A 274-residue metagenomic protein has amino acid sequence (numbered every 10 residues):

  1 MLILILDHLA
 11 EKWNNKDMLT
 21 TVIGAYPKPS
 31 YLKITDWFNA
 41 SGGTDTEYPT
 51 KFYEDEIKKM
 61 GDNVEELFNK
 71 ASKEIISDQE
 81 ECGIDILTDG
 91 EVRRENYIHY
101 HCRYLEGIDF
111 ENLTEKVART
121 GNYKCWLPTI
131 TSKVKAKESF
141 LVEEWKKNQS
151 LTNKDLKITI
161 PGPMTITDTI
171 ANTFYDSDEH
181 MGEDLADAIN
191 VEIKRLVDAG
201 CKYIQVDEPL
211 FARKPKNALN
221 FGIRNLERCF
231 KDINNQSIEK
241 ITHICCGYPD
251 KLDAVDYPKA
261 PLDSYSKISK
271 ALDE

Functional and structural regions predicted by a protein language model:
M1-E274: Domain-level signal for soluble alpha/beta catalytic cores
